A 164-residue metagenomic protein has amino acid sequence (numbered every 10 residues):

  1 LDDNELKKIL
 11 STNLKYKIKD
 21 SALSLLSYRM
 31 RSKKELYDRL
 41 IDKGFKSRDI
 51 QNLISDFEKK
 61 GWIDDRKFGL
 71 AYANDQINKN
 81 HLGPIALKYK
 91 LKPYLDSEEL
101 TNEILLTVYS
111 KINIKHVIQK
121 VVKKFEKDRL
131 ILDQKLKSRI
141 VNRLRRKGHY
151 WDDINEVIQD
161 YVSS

Functional and structural regions predicted by a protein language model:
L1-S164: An alpha-helical, amphipathic repeat domain used for nucleic-acid recognition, typified by the mTERF helical solenoid
